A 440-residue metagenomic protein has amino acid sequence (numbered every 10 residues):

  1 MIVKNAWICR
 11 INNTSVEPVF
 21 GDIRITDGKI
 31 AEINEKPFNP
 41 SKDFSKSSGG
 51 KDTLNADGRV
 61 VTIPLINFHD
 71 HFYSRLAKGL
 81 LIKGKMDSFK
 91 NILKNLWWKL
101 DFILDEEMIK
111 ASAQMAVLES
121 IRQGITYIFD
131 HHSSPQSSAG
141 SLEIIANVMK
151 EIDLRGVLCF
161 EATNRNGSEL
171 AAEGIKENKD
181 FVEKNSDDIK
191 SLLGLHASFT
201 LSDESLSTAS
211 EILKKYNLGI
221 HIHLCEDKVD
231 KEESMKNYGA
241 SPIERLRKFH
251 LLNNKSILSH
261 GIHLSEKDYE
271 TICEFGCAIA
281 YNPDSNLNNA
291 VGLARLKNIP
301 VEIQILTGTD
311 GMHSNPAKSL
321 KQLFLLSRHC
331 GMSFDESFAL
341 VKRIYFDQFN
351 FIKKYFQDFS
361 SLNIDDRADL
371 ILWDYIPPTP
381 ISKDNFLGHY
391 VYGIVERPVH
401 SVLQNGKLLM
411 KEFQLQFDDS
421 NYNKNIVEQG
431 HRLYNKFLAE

Functional and structural regions predicted by a protein language model:
M1-S45, V60: N-terminal metal-binding scaffold of metallo-dependent hydrolase/deaminase domains
A6-I11, A113-S120, A278, N286-N288 (+1 more regions): C-terminal helical cap
L76-I109, K228-N253, A278, Q322-V341: Active-site gating loops and adjacent loop-to-helix segments of metal-dependent hydrolytic enzymes
L80-L154, K176-N185, V427-H431, L438-A439: Alpha-helical scaffold segments that flank or form the walls of functional sites
S137-I262: Metal-coordinating catalytic core of metallo-dependent amide/deamination hydrolases
I220-D227, A280, N289-V291, I299-Q322 (+1 more regions): Short acidic/histidine-rich active-site segments
K228-A240, D268-I272, A290-I299, H313-G331 (+3 more regions): Histidine/acidic-residue-rich catalytic or RNA/ligand-binding cores of hydrolases and nuclease-related proteins
R367-N423: C-terminal cap of metal-dependent C-N hydrolases
